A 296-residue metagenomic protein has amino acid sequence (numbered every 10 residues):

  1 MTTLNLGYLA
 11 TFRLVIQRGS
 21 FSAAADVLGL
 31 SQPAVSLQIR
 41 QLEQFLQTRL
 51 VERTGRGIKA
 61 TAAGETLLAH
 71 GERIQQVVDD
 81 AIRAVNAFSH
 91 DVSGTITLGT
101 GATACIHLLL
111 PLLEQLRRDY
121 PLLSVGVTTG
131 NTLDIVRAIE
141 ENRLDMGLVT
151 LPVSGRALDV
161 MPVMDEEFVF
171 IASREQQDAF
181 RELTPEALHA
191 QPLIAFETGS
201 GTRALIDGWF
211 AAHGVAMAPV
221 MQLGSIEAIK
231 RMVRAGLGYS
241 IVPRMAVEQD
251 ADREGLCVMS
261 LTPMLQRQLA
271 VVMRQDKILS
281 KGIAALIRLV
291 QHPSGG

Functional and structural regions predicted by a protein language model:
R13-S31: Short helix-boundary/capping micro-motifs
E43-E65: A short LG(V/I)-centered, amphipathic sequence patch enriched for acidic residue(s) preceding the LG motif
S93-R156: Central regulatory/effector-binding core of bacterial HTH transcription factors
L108, C257-G296: A late-sequence structural motif
N131-V136, E140-L144, V149-T150, G201-C257: Hydrophobic hinge/microswitch elements
G155-L193: Flexible hinge/capping segments at coil-to-helix
G155-P162, E166, F180, E227-Q275: Beta-alpha-beta core module
D178, P192-H213, L279-I287: Secondary-structure junction motif
